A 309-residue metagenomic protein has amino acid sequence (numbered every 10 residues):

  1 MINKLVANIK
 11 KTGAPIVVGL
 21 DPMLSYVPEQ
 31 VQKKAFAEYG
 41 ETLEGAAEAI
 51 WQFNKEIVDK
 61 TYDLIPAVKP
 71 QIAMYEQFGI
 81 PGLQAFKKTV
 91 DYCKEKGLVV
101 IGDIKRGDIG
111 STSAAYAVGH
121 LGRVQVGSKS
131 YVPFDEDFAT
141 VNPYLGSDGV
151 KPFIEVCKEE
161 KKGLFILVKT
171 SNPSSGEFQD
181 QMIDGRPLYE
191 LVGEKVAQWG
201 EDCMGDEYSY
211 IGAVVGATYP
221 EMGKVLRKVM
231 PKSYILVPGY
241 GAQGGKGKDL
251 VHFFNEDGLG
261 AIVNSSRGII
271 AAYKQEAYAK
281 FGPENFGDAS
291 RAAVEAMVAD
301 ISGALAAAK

Functional and structural regions predicted by a protein language model:
M1-K60, A279-F281: N-terminal glycine-rich anion-binding loop in soluble enzyme alpha/beta folds
T12-I16, D63-P66, K96-L98, F134-D137 (+4 more regions): Short, well-ordered coil/turn segments that N-cap beta-strands
V18, V68, D103, A139 (+2 more regions): Conserved, mostly hydrophobic/aromatic
G45-A46, K69-G82: Glycine-rich, proline-tolerant flexible connector loops at the mouths of alpha/beta enzymes
V58-I65, Y92-E95, I154-E159, R227-M230 (+1 more regions): Acidic (Asp/Glu)-rich catalytic clusters
I104, D108-I211: Conserved anion-binding
A217-N264, G268-Q275: A C-terminal functional module that forms or caps the active site or interfaces directly with catalytic machinery
L250-E256, A271-K309: C-terminal helical cap(s) of enzyme catalytic domains, especially alpha/beta-barrels
